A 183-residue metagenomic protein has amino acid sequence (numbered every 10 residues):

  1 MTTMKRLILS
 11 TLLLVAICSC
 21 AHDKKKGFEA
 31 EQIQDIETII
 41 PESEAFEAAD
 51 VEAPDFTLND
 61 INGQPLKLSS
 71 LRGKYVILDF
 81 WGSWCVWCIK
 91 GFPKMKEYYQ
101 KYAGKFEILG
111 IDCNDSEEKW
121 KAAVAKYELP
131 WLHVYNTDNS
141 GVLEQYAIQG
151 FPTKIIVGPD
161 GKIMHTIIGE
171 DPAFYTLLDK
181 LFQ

Functional and structural regions predicted by a protein language model:
K5-S10: Sec-dependent signal peptide recognition, specifically the positively charged N-region followed immediately by
I17-S19: C-terminal motif of bacterial Sec signal peptides marking the signal peptidase cleavage site
A21-D55, A122-A125: N-proximal helix/coil linker or "cap" segments that precede and/or mark the start of modular domains
F56-V76: A short beta-strand-turn-helix
R72-G73, F80-E97: Conserved redox-active cysteine motifs that mediate thiol-disulfide chemistry, especially di-cysteine Cys-X(1-2)-Cys
K90-Y127, D138-E144, L177: Structural microenvironment flanking redox-active thiols in thiol-disulfide oxidoreductases
Y127-L129, N136-F182: Thiol/disulfide oxidoreductase modules built on the thioredoxin-like
